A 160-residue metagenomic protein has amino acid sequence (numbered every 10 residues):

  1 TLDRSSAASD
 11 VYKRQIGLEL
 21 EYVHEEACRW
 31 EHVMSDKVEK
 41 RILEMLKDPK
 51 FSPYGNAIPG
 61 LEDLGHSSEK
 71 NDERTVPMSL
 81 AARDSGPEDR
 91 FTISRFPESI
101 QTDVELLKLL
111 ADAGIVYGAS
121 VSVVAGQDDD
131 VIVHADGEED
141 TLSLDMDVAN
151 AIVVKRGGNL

Functional and structural regions predicted by a protein language model:
T1-A8, Y12: Single conserved hydrophobic/aromatic residue that forms the stacking wall/gate of nucleotide- or nucleobase-binding
A7, G137-E138, G157: Short solvent-exposed strand/turn elements
G17, C28, H32-S35: Generic secondary-structure signature for well-ordered alpha-helical cores
E19-E21: Helix N-cap / loop-to-helix initiation motif
V23-E26: Interdomain hinge and pocket-entrance segments immediately C-terminal to HTH DNA-binding domains
H32-V148: Mid-protein regulatory/catalytic core that forms ligand/cofactor-binding pockets and protein-protein interaction
M146-L160: Glycine- and charge-enriched low-complexity intrinsically disordered segments
